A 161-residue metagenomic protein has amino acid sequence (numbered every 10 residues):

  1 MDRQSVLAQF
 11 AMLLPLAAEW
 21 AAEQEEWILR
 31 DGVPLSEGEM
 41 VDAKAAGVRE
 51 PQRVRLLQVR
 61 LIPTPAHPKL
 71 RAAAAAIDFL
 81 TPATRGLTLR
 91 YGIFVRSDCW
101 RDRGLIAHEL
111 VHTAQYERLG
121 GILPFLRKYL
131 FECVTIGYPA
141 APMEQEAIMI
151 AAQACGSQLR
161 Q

Functional and structural regions predicted by a protein language model:
V6-V54, Q58-R60, K69-T88, V95-W100 (+1 more regions): Metalloprotease/metallohydrolase-associated module, dominated by Zn2+-dependent proteases
P63-T64: Short, structured protein-protein interaction patches enriched in aromatics and acidic/basic residues, typified by
C99-Q115: Short alpha-helix carrying the canonical HExxH Zn2+-binding catalytic motif
